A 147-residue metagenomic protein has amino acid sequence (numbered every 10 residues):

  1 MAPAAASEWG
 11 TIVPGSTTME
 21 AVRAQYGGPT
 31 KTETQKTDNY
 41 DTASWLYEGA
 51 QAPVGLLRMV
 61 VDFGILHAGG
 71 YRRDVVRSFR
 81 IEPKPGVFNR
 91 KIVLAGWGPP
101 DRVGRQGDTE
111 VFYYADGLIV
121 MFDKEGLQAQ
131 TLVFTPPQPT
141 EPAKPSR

Functional and structural regions predicted by a protein language model:
A2-A6: Sec/Tat signal peptide C-region and signal peptidase I cleavage site
T17-R147: A cross-family detector of function-defining hotspots
